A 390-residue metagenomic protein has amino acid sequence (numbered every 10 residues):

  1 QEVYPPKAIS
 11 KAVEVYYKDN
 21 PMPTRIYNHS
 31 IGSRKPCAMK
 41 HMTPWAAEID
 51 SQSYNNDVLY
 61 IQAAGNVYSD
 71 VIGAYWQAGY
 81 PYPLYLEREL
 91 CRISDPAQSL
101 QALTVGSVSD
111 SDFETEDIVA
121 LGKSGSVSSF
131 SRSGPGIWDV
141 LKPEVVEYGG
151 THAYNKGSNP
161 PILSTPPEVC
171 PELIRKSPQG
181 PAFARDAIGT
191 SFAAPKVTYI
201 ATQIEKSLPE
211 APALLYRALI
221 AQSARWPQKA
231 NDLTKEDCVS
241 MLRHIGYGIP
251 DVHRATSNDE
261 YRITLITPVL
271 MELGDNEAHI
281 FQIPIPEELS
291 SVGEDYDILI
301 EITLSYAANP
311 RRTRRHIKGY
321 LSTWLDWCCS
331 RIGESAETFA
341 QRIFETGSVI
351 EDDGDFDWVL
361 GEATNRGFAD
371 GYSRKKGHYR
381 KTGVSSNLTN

Functional and structural regions predicted by a protein language model:
E2-S99, A182-I188, F192-A194: Substrate-binding/access-modulating region of protease and related hydrolase catalytic domains
V3-K18, L86-R88, S124-S131, E277-E288: A Trp-anchored, charged/polar loop motif used as the substrate-binding/catalytic surface of acyl/ester-handling
V105: Alpha-helical segment proximal to the catalytic Tyr-Lys
V108-L121, V127, S131-A194, A211: Catalytic-core environment of secreted peptidases
A193-S207: Short, small-residue alpha-helix embedded
L208-D232: An often Trp-containing, charged/polar helix-loop segment at the C-terminal end of enzyme catalytic cores
C238-C329: Secreted peptidase-domain scaffold signal
L299-N390: Long mid-to-C-terminal assembly/interaction modules of large eukaryotic proteins
